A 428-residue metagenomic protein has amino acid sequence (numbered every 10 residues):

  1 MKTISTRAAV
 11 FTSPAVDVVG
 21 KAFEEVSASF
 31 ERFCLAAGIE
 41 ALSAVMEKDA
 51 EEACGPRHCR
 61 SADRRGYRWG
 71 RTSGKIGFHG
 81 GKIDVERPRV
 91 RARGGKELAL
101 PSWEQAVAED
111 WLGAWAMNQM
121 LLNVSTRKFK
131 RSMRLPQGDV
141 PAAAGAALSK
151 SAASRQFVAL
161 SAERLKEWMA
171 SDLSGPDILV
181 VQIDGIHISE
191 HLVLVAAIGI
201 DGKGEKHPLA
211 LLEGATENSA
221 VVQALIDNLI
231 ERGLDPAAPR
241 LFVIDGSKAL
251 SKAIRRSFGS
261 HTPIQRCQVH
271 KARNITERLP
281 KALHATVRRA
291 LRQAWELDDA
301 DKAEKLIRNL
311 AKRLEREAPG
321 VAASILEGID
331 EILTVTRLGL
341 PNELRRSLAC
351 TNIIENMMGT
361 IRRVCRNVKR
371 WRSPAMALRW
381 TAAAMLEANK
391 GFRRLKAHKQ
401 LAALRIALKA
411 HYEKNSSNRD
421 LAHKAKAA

Functional and structural regions predicted by a protein language model:
K2-S5, P14-E25, C34-A37, S43 (+3 more regions): Acidic/histidine-rich catalytic cores and adjacent linkers of DNA breakage/strand-transfer/modification proteins
T3-R7, V19, H58-C59, R68-R71 (+6 more regions): RNase H-like nuclease fold core
I39, S43, E47, T126 (+15 more regions): Amphipathic alpha-helical transducer elements in NTP-driven molecular machines
V85, I275-K305, N309: Metal-dependent DNA phosphodiester-chemistry modules and their immediately adjacent helices/loops in DNA-processing
W111-N123: Short, amphipathic alpha-helical "recognition" segments used to contact nucleic acids or chromatin
L122-L135: Short, charged amphipathic recognition helices of the HTH superfamily and cognate SANT/SANTA-like modules
S260-E277: Inter-helix linker motif
